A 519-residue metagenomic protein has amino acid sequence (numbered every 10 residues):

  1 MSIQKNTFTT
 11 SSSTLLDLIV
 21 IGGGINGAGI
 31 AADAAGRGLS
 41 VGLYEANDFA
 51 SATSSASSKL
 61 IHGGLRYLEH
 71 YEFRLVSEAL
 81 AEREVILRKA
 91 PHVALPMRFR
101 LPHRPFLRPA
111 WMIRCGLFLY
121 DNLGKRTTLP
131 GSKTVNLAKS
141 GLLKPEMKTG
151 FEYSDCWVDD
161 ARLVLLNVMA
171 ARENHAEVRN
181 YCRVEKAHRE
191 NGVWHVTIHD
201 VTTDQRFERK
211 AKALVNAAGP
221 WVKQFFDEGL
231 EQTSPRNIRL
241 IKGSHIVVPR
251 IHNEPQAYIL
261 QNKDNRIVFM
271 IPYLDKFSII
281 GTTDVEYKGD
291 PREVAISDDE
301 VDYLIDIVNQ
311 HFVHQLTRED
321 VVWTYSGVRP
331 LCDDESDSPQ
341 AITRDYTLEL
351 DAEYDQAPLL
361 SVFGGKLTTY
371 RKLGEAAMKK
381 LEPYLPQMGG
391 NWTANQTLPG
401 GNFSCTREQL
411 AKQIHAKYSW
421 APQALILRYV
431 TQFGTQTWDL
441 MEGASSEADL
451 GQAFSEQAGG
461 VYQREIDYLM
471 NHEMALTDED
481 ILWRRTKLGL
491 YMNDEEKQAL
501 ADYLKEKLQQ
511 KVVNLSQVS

Functional and structural regions predicted by a protein language model:
M1-L18, D33-R37: Extreme N-terminal leader/targeting segments of oxidoreductases
T14-L16, T203-A213: Core beta-strand elements of the Rossmann-like FAD/NAD(P) dinucleotide-binding domain in flavoenzyme oxidoreductases
I21, R209-G219: Short hydrophobic core segments
A35-S55: Glycine-rich FAD pyrophosphate-binding loop
K59-S140: Dinucleotide-binding Rossmann-like beta1-alpha1 core, especially the glycine-rich loop that anchors the ADP
S154, D160-R162, A170, L230 (+9 more regions): C-terminal catalytic lobe of FAD-dependent flavoproteins
N180-W194: A conserved short coil-to-beta-strand element within the FAD-binding core of flavoproteins
N216-E231: Flavin (primarily FAD) binding-site architecture
